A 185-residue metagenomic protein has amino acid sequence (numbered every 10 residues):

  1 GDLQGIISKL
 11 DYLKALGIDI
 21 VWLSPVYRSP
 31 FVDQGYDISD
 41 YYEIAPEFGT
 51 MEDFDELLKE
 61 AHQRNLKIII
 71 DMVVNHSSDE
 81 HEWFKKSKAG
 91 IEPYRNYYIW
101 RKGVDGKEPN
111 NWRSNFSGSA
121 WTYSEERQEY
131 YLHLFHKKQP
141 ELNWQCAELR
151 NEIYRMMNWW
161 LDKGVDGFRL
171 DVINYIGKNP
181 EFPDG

Functional and structural regions predicted by a protein language model:
G1-Y154, N158, D162, I173-G185: Acidic/aromatic-lined carbohydrate-recognition and catalytic surfaces of CAZymes acting on diverse glycans
D166: Receiver (REC) domain switch/active-site residues of two-component response regulators
